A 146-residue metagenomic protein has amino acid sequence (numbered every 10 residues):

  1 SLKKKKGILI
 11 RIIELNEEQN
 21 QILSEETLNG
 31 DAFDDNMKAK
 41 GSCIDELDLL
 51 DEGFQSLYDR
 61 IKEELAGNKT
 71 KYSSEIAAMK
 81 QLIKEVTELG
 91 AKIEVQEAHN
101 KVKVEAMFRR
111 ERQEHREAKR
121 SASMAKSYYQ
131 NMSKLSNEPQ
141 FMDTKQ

Functional and structural regions predicted by a protein language model:
S1, N29, F33-N36, K40 (+4 more regions): Amphipathic alpha-helical coiled-coil segments and their boundaries
S1-E46: Long, hydrophobic N-terminal alpha-helical segment
K6-I10, E14, Q21, L28 (+3 more regions): Membrane-targeting and insertion segments and their boundary/processing signals
S42-L57, E85-Q96: Amphipathic alpha-helical coiled-coil segments
L49-K71: Short, solvent-exposed, charged loop/turn and helix-capping segments that join or cap alpha-helices on peripheral
Y72, I76-Q146: Short terminal interaction segments
